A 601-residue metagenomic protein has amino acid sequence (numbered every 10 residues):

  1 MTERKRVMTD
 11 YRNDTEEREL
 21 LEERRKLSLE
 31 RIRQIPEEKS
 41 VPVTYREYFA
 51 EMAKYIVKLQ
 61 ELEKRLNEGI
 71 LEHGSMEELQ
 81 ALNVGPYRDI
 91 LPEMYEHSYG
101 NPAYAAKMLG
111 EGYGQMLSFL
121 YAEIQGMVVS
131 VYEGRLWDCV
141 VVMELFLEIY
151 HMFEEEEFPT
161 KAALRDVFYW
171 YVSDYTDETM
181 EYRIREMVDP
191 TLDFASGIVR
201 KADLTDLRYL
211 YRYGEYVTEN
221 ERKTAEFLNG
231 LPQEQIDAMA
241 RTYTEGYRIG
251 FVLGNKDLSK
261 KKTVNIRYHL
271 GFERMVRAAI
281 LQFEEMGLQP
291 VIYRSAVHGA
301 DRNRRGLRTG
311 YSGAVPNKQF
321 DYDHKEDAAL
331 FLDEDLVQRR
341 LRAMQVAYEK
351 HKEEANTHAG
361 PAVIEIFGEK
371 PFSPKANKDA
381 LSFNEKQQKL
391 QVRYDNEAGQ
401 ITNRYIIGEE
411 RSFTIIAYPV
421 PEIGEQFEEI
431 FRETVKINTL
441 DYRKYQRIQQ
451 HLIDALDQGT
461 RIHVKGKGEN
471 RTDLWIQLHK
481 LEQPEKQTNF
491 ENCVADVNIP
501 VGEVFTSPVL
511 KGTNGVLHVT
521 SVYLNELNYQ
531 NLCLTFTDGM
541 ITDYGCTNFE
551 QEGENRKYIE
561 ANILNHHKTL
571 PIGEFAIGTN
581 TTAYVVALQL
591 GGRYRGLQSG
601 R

Functional and structural regions predicted by a protein language model:
T2-K511: Active-site bordering "gate/hinge" segments that shape substrate access to catalytic or cofactor-binding pockets
L307, L381, R432, E491-C493 (+4 more regions): General N-terminal targeting signals
A362, R411, Q458-I462, T472-L474 (+5 more regions): Structural beta-strand/beta-sheet cores of well-ordered domains, especially the beta-sheet scaffolds that support
G368, P419, G468, K480 (+4 more regions): A broadly conserved detector of short glycine/acidic/proline-rich loop/turn motifs that flank catalytic sites and bind
A376, Q426-F427, Q530, C546-T547 (+1 more regions): Short conserved micro-motifs at the rims of enzyme active sites and ligand-binding pockets
P500-E503, G515, G573, G578: Glycine-centered flexibility motif
V509-H566: Long, well-ordered mid-to-C-terminal structural blocks that present hydrophobic/aromatic surfaces
D543-G600: Dual-mode signal for accessory low-complexity, basic/Gly-rich regions
